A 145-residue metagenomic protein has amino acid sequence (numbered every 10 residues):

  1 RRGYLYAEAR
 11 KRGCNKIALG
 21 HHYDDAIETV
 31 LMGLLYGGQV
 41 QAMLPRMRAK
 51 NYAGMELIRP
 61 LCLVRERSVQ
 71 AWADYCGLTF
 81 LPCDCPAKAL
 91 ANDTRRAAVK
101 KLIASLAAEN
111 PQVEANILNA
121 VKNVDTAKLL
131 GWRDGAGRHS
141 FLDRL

Functional and structural regions predicted by a protein language model:
R1-S68, I117, D134, R138-F141: Active-site adenylate/phosphate-handling loop in enzymes that bind or generate adenylated species
G3-L5, L44-R48, C85-A89, A108-Q112 (+1 more regions): Short, surface-exposed, polar/charged, turn-prone segments marking secondary-structure boundaries
D24, V64-E109, E114-N119: Mid-to-C-terminal catalytic subdomains of enzymes that bind/position adenosyl phosphate moieties or nucleic-acid
L31-Q39, D74-L78, K122: A generic structural signal for secondary-structure junctions that act as hinges or helix/strand caps at the edges
Q112-R144: A short, charged, Gly/Pro-tolerant segment at domain boundaries
